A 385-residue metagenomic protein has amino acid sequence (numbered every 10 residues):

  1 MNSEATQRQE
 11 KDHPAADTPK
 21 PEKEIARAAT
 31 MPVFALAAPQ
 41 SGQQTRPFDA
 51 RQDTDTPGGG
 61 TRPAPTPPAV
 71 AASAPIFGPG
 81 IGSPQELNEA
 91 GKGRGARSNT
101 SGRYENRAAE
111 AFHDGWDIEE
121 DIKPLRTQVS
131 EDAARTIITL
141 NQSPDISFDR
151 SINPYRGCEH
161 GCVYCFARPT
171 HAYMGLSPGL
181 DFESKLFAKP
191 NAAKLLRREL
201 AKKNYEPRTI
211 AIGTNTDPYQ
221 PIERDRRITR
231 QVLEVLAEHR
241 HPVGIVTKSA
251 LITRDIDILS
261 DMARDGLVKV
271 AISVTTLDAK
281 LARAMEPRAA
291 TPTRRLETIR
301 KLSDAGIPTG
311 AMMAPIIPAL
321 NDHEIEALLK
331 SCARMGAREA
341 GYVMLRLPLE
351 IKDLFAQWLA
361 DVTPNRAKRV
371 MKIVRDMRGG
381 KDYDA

Functional and structural regions predicted by a protein language model:
M1-R150: Flexible, acidic/Gly-rich N-terminal and inter-domain linker regions that tether and position cofactor-handling modules
A29, E120-R156, V163-A271, T275-R283 (+2 more regions): Conserved Radical SAM active-site core
A134-Q142, G310, G379-D384: N-terminal small/glycine-rich loop or linker at the start of catalytic domains across soluble metabolic enzymes
A211-T214, G310-A314, D384: Short beta-strands and strand-loop turn motifs
M262-R264, R288-A289, L328-K330, Q357-D361: Short, hinge-like loop/turn segments at secondary-structure boundaries
K280-E286, P315-H323, E339-A385: Flexible glycine/acidic-rich beta-alpha junction loops that bind and position SAM and/or redox cofactors in anaerobic
T293-I351: Conserved C-terminal portion of the radical SAM core fold that forms the substrate/S-adenosylmethionine-binding
